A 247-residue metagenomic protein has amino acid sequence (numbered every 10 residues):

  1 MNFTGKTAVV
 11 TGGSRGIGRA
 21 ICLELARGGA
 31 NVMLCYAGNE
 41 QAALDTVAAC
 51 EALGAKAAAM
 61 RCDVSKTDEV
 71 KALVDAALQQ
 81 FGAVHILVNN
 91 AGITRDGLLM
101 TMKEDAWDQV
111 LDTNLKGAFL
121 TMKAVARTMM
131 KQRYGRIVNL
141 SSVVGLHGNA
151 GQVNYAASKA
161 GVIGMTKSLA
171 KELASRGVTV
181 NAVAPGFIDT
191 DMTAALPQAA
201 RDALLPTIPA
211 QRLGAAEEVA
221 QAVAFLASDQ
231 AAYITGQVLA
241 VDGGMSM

Functional and structural regions predicted by a protein language model:
T7, S14-G16: Conserved glycine-rich cofactor-binding loop
A30-D45: Conserved glycine-rich Rossmann-like NAD(P)H-binding loop of the short-chain dehydrogenase/reductase
G82, A174, T179, I234-G236: Short, small/polar-rich loop/turn modules that mediate ligand/substrate recognition or access, typified
L98-L99, K103-L111, L204: Substrate-binding pocket helix/loop in short-chain dehydrogenase/reductase
M122, S158, T166: Active-site helix of classical SDR
R127, K171-S175, A232: Alpha-helical segment proximal to the catalytic Tyr-Lys
S142: Residue(s) in the substrate-gating loop at a strand-loop-helix junction that position the organic substrate next
